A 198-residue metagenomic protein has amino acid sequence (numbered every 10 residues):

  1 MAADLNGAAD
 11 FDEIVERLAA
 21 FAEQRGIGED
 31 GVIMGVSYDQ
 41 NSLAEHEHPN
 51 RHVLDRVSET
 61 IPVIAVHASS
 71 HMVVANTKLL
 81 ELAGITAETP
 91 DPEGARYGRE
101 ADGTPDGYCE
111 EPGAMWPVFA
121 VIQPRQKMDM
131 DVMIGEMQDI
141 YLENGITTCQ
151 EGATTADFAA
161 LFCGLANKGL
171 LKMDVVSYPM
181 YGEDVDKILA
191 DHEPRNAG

Functional and structural regions predicted by a protein language model:
M1-R195: Divalent metal-binding segments
